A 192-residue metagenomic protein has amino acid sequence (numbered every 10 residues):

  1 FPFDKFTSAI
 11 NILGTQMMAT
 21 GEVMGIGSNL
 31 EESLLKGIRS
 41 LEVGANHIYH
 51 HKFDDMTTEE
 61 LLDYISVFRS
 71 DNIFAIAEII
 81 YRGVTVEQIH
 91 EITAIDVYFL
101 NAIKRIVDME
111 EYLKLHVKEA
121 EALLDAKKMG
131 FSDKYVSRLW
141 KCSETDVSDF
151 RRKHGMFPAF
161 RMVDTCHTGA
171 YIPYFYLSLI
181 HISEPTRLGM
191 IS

Functional and structural regions predicted by a protein language model:
F1-A122, M129-G130, H154, P158: ATP-dependent carboxylate activation and anion-phosphoryl transfer catalytic cores that bind Mg-ATP to form
L41, V97-N101, C142-V147, I191: Short amphipathic alpha-helical segments with coiled-coil-like heptad repeat character
E91-I95, L139-C142, L188: A short, basic/aromatic helix-end/turn motif that makes direct DNA contacts
L124-K128, D133, L139: Iron-sulfur-cluster electron-transfer modules
Y135-L179, S183: C-terminal amphipathic alpha-helical interaction region
I180-S192: Single conserved hydrophobic/aromatic residue that forms the stacking wall/gate of nucleotide- or nucleobase-binding
